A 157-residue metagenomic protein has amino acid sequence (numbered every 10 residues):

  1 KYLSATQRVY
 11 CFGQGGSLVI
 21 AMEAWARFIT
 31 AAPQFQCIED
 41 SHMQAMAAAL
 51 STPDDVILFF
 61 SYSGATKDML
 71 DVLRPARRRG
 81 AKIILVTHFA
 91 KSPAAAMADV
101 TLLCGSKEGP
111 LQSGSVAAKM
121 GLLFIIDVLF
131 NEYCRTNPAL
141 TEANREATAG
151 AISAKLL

Functional and structural regions predicted by a protein language model:
S4-F124, F130-N137: Glycine-rich phosphate-binding loops that contact phosphosugars or nucleotide phosphates
A139-L157: A short, charged, Gly/Pro-tolerant segment at domain boundaries
